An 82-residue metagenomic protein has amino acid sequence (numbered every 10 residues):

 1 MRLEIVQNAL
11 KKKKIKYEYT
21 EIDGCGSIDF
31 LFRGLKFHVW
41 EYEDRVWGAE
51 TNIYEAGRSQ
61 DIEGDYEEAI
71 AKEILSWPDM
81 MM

Functional and structural regions predicted by a protein language model:
M1-F32, N52-E68, K72, M80-M82: Negatively charged, low-complexity tracts enriched in Asp/Glu with abundant Ser/Thr
L35-I53: Short, conserved beta-strand/beta-arch hydrophobic-aromatic motifs that form part of recognition grooves or interface
